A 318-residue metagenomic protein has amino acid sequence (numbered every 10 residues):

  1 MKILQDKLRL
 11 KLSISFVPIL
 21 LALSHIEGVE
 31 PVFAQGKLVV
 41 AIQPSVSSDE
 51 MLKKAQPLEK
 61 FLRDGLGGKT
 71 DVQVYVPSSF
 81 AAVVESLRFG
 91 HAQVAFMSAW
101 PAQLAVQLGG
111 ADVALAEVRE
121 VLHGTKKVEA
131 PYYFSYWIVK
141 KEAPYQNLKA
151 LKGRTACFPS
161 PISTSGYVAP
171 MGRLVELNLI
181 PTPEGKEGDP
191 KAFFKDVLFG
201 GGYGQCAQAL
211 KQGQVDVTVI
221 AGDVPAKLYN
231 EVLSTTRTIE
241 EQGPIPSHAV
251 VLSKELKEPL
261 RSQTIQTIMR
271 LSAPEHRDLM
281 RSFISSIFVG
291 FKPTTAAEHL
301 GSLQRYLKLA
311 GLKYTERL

Functional and structural regions predicted by a protein language model:
A34-L108: Extracytoplasmic small-molecule ligand-binding "clamshell" domains of the periplasmic binding protein/Venus flytrap
Q35-P57, V251-L318: An extracytoplasmic/periplasmic, membrane-proximal ligand-sensing/linker region
Q43-P44, F134-Y145, I245-L260: A bilobed periplasmic-binding-protein/Venus flytrap-type ligand-binding module shared by bacterial periplasmic
P57-T70, G166-F199, K227-E231, K313: Ligand-binding cleft/hinge of the Venus flytrap
Q73-E85, S98-W100, T182-Q208, P244: Short helix-initiation/N-cap motifs at beta->coil->alpha
F96-G110, P170-E176, A207-T236, P244: A ligand-binding cleft/hinge motif common to bilobed small-molecule-binding domains
D112-A130, Y229-P244: Short beta-strand->loop
V118-T182: A conserved helix-loop-strand patch within extracytoplasmic ligand-binding domains of the periplasmic binding
